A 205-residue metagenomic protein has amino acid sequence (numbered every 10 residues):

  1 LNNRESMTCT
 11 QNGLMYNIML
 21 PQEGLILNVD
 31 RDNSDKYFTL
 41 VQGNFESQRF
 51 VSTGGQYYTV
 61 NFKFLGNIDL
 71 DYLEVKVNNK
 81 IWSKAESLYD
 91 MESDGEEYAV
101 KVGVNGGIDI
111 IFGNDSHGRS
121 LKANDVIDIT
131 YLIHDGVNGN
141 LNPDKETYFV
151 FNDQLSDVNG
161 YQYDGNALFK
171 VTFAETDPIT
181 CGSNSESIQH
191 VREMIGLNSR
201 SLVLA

Functional and structural regions predicted by a protein language model:
L1-A205: Signature of Asx- and small-polar-rich beta-strand/turn repeats characteristic of beta-solenoid architectures
